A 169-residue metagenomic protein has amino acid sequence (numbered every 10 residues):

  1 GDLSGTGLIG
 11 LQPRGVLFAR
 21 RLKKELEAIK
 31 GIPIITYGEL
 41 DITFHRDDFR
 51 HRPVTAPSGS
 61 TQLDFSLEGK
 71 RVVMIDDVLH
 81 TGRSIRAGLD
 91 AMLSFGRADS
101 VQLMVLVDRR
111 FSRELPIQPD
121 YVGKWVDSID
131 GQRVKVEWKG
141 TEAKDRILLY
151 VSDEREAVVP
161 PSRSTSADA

Functional and structural regions predicted by a protein language model:
D2-Q12: Short glycine-rich phosphate-binding loop at a beta-alpha junction
L8, M74, L103-V105: Structural beta-sheet core signal
L11-Q12, L40-H45, M104-D108: Short loop/turn motifs enriched for small/polar and acidic residues
R20-R21, D48-R52, R113-I117, I147: Short, well-ordered secondary-structure micro-motifs
I29-V72, R86, E114: Short, glycine/charge-rich flexible loops or terminal/linker lids adjacent to PRPP-binding catalytic cores
D77, G82: Conserved G/P- and acidic residue-centered "switch" motifs that form tight phosphate/ATP-binding loops in soluble
D90-A169: PRPP-dependent phosphoribosyltransferase catalytic core
